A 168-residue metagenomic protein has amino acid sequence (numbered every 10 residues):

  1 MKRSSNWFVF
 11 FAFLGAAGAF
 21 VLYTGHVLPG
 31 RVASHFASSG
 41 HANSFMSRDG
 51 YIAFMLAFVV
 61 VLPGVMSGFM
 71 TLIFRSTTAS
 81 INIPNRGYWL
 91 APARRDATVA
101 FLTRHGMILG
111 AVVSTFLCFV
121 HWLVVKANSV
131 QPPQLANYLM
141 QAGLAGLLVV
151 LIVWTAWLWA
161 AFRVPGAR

Functional and structural regions predicted by a protein language model:
M1-L14, A100-H105: Alpha-helical transmembrane segments and their helix-start/interface "positive-inside/aromatic belt" motifs in integral
F10-A12, S47-F69, L139-L148: Alpha-helical transmembrane segments
Y23-A53: Active-site and channel-lining beta-strand-loop segments that bind or position nucleotide-derived/phosphorylated
T24-L28, V65-R86, T155-F162: Membrane-water interface of transmembrane alpha-helices
I52, L123, N128-R168: Alpha-helical transmembrane segments and their immediate juxtamembrane interface regions
S76-A97, R168: Juxtamembrane inter-helical linkers in multi-pass membrane proteins
A93-V113: Loop-to-transmembrane boundary segments
I108-S129: Alpha-helical transmembrane segments and their membrane-interface junctions in multi-pass membrane proteins
